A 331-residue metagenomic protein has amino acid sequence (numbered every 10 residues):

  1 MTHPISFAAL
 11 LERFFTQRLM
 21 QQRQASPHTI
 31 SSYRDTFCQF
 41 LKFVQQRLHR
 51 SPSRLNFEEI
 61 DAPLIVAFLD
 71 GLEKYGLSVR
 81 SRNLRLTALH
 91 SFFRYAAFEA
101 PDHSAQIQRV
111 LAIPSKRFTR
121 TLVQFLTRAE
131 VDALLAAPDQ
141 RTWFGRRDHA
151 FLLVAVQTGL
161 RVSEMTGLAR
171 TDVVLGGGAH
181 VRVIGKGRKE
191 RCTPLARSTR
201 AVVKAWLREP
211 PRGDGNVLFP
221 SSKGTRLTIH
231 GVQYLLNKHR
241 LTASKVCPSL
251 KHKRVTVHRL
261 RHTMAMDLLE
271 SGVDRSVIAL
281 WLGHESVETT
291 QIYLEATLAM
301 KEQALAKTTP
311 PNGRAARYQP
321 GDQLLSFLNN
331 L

Functional and structural regions predicted by a protein language model:
M1-L331: Conserved catalytic core of the tyrosine transesterase superfamily
